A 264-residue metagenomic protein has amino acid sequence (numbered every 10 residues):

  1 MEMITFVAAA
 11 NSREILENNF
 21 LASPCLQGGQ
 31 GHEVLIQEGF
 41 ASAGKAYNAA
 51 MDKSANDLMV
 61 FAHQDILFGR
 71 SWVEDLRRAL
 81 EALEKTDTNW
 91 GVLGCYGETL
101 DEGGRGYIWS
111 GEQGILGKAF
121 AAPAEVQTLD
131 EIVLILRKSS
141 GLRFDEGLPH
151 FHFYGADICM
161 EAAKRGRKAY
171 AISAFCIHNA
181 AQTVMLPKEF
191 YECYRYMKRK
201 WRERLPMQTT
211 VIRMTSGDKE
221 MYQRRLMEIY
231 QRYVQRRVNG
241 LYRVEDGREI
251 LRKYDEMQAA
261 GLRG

Functional and structural regions predicted by a protein language model:
S12-G28: Short, well-formed alpha-helical segments that are part of the catalytic scaffolds of diverse glycosyltransferases
F40, S71-I108: Conserved donor NDP-sugar-binding/catalytic core segment of glycosyltransferases
F40-S54: Glycine-rich, basic loop-to-helix element that forms the pyrophosphate-binding segment of sugar-nucleotide handling
M59: Short aromatic/hydrophobic "clamp" motif used to bind/position activated sugar donors
I115-L136, R143: A recurrent flexible, glycine/aromatic-enriched loop bordering the glycosyltransferase active site that acts as
T128-L136, S140, L148-F175, Y196: A short, conserved alpha-helix in the catalytic core of glycosyltransferases
Y170-E192, Y196-W201, I212-D218: Active-site donor/metal-binding and catalytic loop motifs of nucleotide-sugar-dependent glycosylation enzymes
E189-Y196, M214-G264: Non-catalytic, C-terminal membrane-associated alpha-helical segments of glycosyltransferases
